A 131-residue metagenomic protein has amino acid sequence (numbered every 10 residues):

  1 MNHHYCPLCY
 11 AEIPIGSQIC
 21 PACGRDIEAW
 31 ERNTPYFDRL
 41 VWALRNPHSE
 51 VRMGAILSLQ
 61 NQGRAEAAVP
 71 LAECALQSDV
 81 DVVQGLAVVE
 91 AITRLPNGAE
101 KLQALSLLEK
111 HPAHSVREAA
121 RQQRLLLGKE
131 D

Functional and structural regions predicted by a protein language model:
M1-P7, E31-W42, R64-Q77, N97-K110 (+1 more regions): Amphipathic alpha-helical scaffolding segments comprising HEAT/armadillo-like alpha-solenoid repeats
C6-C9, C20-C23: Short cysteine-rich clusters marking metal-coordination/redox-active sites
E12, D26: Cys/His-rich metal-chelating microdomains
P14-I19, W30-N33: Short Cys/His-rich "knuckle" micro-motifs
I27-E31, L59, G63, I92-N97 (+1 more regions): Alpha-solenoid repeat junctions
P47-H48, S78-D81, P112-A113: Short inter-helical turns and helix N-cap capping residues of alpha-solenoid HEAT/ARM repeat scaffolds
R52, A68, D81-G85, R117: Residue-level detector of extended alpha-helical repeat arrays and alpha-solenoid scaffolds
